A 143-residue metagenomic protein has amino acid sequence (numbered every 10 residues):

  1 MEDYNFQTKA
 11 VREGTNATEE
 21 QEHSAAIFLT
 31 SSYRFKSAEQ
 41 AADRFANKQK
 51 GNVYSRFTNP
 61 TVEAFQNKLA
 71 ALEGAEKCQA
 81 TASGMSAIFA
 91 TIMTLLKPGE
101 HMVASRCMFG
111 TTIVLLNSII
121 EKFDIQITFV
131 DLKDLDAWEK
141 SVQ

Functional and structural regions predicted by a protein language model:
M1-N59: N-terminal "arm"/small-domain region of PLP-dependent enzymes with the aminotransferase-like
E39-S86, T111, L116-S118: Conserved N-terminal alpha-helix of the aminotransferase class I/II PLP-enzyme fold
Y54-S55, A80, S105-R106, I127-V130: Glycine- and other small-residue-rich loops at beta-strand/loop junctions that grip anionic moieties
K68, T91, K140-S141: CheY-like receiver
L72-E76, L96-G99, Q143: Short helix-loop-beta connector
T94-T112, V130-D131: Conserved PLP-anchoring active-site segment centered on the Schiff-base-forming lysine
V114-Q143: PLP-dependent aminotransferase-class I/II
